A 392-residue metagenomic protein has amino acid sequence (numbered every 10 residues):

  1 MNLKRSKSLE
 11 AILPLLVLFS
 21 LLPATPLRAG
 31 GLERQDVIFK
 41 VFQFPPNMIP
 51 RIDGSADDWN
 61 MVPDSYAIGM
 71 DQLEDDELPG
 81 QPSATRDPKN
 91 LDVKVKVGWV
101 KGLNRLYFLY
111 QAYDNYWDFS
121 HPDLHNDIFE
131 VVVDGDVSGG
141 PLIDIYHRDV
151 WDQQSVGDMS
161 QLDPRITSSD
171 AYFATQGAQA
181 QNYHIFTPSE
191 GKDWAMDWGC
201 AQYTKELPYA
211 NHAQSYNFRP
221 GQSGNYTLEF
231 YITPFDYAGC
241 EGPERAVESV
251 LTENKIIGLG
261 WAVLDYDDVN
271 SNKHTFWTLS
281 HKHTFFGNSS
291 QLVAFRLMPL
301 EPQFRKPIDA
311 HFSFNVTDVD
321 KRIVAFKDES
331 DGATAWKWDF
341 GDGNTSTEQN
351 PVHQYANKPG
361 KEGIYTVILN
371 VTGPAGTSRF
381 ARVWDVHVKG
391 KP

Functional and structural regions predicted by a protein language model:
N2-L13: Bacterial N-terminal signal peptides that target proteins for export
I12-P23: Bacterial N-terminal signal peptides
L21, P26, S168, Q176 (+6 more regions): N-terminal compositionally biased, intrinsically disordered segments and leader/signal-like regions
T25, Y116-D118, G139, A238-C240 (+5 more regions): Residue-level signal for secondary-structure boundary sites
A29-D309: Structural preference for beta-rich elements and adjacent junctions enriched in aromatics
P302-P392: Extracellular/lumenal mature domains of secreted and surface-exposed proteins
